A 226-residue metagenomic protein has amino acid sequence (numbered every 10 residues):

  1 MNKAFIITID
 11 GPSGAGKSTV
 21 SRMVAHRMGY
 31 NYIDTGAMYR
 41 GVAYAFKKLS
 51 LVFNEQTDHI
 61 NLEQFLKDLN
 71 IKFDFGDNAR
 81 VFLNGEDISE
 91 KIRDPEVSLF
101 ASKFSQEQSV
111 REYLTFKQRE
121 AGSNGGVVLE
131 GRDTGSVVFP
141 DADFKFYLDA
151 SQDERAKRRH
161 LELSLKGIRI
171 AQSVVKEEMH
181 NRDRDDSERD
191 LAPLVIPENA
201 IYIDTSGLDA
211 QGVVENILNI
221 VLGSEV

Functional and structural regions predicted by a protein language model:
I7-I9: Hydrophobic anchor at the beta1->P-loop junction of P-loop NTPases
S13: The conserved Walker
K17: Conserved lysine of the Walker
V20: Hydrophobic positions on the alpha1 helix immediately C-terminal to the Walker A/P-loop
M23: Active-site signature of alpha/beta-hydrolase-fold catalytic machinery across serine- and Asp/Cys-nucleophile hydrolases
H26-R93: N-terminal phosphate/diphosphate-binding loop that engages ATP/GTP or pyrophosphate donors across diverse enzyme folds
F73-D74, Q118-G125, R132-V137, D141 (+1 more regions): Small-molecule kinase domains that catalyze NTP-dependent phosphoryl transfer to phosphate-bearing small molecules
S89-K166: ATP-dependent NMP and nucleoside kinases share a basic, alpha-helical "lid"
